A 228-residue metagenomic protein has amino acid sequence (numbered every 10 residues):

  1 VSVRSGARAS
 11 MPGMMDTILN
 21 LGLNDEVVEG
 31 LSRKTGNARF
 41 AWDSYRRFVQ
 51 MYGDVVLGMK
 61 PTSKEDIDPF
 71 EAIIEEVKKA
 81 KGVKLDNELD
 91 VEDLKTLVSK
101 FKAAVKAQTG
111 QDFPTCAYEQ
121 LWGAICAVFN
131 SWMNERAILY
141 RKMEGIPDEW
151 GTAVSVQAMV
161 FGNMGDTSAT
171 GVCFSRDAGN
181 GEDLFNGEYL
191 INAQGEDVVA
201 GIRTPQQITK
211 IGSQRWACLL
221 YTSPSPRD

Functional and structural regions predicted by a protein language model:
V1-S223: Nucleotide/phosphate-binding sheet-loop regions of phosphoryl- and nucleotidyl-transfer enzymes
P224-D228: A short, hydrophobic C-terminal helix/tail in secreted or cell-surface proteins
